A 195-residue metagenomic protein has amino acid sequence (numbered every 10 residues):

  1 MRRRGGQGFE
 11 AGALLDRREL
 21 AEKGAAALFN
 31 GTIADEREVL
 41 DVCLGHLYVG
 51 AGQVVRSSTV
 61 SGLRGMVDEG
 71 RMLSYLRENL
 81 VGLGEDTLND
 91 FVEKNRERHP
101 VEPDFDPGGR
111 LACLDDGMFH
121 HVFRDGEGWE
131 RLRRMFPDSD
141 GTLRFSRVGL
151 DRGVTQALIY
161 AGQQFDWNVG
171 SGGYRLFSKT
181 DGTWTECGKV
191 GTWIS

Functional and structural regions predicted by a protein language model:
M1, Q7-L158, G162-S171, T192-S195: Flexible low-complexity loop/turn motifs enriched in small/helix-breaking residues
R175-I194: Short beta-strand edge/turn micro-motifs at domain boundaries
